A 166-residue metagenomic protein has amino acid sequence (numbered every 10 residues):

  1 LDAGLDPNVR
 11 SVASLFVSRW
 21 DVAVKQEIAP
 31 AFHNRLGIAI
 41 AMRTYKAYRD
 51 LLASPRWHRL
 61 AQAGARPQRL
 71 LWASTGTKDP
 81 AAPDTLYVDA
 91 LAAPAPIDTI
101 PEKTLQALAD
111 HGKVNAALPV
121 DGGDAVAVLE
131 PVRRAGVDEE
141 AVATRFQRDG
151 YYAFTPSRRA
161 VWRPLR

Functional and structural regions predicted by a protein language model:
L1-K103: Catalytic alpha/beta core domains of metabolic enzymes, predominantly
A65-R166: Flexible, acidic glycine-rich loops studded with aromatic residues
